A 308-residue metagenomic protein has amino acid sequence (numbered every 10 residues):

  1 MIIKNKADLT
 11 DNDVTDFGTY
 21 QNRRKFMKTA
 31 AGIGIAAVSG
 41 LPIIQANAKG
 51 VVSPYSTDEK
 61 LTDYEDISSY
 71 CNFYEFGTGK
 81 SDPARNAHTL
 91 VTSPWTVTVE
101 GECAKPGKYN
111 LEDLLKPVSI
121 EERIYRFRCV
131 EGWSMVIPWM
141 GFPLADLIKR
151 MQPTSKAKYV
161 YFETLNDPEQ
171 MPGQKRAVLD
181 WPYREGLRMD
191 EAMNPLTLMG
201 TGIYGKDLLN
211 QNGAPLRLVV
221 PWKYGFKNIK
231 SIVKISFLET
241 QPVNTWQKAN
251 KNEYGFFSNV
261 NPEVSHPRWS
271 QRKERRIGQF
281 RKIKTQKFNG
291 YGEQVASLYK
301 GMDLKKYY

Functional and structural regions predicted by a protein language model:
M1-Q21, K25, G34, S39: N-terminal secretory signal peptides
N5, T10, T29, L41-P42 (+3 more regions): Serine/threonine-rich low-complexity intrinsically disordered regions
N5-K6, F17, L41, A46-N47 (+2 more regions): Compositionally biased, intrinsically disordered low-complexity segments
Q21, I35-A37, I43, V295 (+1 more regions): Polar low-complexity intrinsically disordered regions enriched in Ser/Thr and small residues
K25-A46, L218: N-terminal export signals
K49-Y308: Structured, non-membrane catalytic/scaffold regions adjacent to prosthetic-group chemistry
